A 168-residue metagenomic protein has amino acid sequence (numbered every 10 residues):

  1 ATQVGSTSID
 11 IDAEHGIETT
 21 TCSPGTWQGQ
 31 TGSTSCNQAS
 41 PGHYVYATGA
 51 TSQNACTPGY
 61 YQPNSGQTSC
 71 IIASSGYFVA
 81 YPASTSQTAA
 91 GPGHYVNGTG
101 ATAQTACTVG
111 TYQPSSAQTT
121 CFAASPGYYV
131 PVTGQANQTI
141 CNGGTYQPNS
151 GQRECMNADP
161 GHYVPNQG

Functional and structural regions predicted by a protein language model:
A1-G168: Disulfide-rich, cysteine-dense extracellular ectodomains and adjacent flexible linkers of secreted and cell-surface
